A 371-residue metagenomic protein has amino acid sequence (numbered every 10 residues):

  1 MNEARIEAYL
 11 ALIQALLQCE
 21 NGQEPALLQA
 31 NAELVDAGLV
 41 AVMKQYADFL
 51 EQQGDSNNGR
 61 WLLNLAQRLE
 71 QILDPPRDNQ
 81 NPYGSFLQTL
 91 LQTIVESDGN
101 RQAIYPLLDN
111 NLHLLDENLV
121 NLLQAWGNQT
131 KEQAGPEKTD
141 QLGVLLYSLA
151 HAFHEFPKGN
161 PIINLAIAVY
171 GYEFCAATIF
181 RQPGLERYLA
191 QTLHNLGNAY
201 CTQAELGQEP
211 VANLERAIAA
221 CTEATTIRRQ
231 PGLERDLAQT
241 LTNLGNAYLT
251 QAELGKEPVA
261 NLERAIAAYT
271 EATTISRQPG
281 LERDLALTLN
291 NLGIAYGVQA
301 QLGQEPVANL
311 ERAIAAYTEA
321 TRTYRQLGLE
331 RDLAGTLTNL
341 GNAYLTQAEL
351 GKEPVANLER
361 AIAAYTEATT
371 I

Functional and structural regions predicted by a protein language model:
M1-L165, N198: Flexible inter-repeat linkers and adjacent short helices within tandem amphipathic alpha-helical repeat scaffolds
D36, Q80, D116, E132 (+15 more regions): Inter-repeat boundary and helix-capping residues of tandem alpha-helical solenoids
R77-D78, P106-L115, F153-I167, C201-R216 (+3 more regions): Short coil/turn connectors between adjacent alpha-helices in alpha-solenoid helical repeat scaffolds
W126-L142, C175-A190, T225-L237, T273-L285 (+2 more regions): Flexible helix-coil transition and linker loops at the boundaries of alpha-helical arrays
Q141-P157, R187-T202, R235-T250, R283-V298 (+1 more regions): Conserved alpha-helical positions within TPR/SEL1-like repeat arrays
L165, Y172-E173, F180, L214 (+10 more regions): Hydrophobic/aromatic packing residues within the alpha-helices of TPR/SEL1-like helical repeat arrays
